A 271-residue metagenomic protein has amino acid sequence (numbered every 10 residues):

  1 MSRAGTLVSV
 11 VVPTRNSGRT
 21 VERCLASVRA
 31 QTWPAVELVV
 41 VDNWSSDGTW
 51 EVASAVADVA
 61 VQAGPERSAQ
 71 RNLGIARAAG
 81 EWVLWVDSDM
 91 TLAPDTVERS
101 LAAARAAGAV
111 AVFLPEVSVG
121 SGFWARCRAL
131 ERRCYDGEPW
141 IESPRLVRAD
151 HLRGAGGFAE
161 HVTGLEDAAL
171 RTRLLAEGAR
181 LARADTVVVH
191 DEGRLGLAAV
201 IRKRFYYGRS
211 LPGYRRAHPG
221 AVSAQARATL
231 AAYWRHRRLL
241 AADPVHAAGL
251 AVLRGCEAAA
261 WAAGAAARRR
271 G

Functional and structural regions predicted by a protein language model:
M1-S27: N-proximal low-complexity "stem/linker" segments adjacent to membrane-targeting elements
A26-A35: Short, acidic, metal-binding catalytic loop of nucleotide-sugar glycosyltransferases
S27, D42-E51, M90-T91: A conserved acidic beta->alpha catalytic loop
Q62-A78, P139: Glycine-rich, basic loop-to-helix element that forms the pyrophosphate-binding segment of sugar-nucleotide handling
V83: Short aromatic/hydrophobic "clamp" motif used to bind/position activated sugar donors
T91-F123: Conserved donor NDP-sugar-binding/catalytic core segment of glycosyltransferases
T163-T172: Acidic donor-binding loop at a coil-to-helix junction in glycosyltransferase catalytic cores that engages
A198, R202-G271: Non-catalytic, C-terminal membrane-associated alpha-helical segments of glycosyltransferases
